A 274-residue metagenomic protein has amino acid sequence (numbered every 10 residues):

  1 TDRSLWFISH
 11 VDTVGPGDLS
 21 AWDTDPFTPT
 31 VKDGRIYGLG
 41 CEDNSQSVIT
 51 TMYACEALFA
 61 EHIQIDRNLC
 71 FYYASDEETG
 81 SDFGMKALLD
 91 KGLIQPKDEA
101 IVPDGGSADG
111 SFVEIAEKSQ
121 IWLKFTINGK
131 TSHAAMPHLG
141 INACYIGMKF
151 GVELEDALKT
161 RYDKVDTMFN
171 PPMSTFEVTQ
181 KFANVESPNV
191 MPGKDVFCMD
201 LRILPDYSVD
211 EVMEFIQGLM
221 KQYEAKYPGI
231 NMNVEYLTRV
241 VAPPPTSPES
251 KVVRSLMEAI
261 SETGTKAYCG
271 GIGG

Functional and structural regions predicted by a protein language model:
R3-Y73: Active-site metal-coordination/substrate-binding segment of hydrolases, especially metallo-dependent peptidases
P16, S81, A108-G110, A143 (+3 more regions): An extended, acidic, His-containing surface patch that forms the Zn2+-binding/catalytic region of metallohydrolases
P16-V31, I101, I115-T126, E258: Acidic-glycine-rich active-site phosphate/pyrophosphate-binding loop
N44-A116: Acidic/histidine-rich catalytic neighborhood of metal-dependent amide-processing enzymes
I49-E56, K86-L89, C144-E155, Q217 (+1 more regions): Predominant activation on well-ordered alpha-helical scaffold segments within soluble catalytic domains
A116, S187-G193: Short, solvent-exposed beta-strand/turn "edge" segments of beta-rich domains on protein surfaces
I127, L201-I203: Hydrophobic beta-strand positions in extracellular immunoglobulin-like domains
A134-F182, P188-V190, P205-M232: Acidic-enriched catalytic cores of C-N bond-cleaving enzymes acting on peptides and small amides
